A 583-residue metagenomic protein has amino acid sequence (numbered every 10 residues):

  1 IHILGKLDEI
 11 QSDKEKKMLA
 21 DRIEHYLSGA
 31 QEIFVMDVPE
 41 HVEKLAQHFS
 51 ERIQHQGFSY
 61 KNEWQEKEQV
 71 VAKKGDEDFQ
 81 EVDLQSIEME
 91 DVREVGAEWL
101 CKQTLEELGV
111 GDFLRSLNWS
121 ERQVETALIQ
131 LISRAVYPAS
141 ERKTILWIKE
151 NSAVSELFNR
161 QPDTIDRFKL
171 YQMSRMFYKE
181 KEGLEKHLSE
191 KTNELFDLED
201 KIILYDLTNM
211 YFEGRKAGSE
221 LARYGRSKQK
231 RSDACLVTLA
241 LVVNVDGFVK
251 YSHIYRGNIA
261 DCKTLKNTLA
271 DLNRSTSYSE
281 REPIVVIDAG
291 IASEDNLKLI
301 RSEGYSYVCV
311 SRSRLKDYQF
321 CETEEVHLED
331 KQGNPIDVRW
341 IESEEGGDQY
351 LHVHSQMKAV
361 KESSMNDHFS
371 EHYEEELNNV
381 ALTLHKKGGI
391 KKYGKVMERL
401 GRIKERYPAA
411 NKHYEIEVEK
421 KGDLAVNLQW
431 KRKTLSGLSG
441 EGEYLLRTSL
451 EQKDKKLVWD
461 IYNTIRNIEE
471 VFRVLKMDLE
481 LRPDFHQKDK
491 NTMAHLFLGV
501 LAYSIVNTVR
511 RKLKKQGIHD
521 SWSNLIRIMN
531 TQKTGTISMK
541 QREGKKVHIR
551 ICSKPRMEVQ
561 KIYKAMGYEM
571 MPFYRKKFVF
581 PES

Functional and structural regions predicted by a protein language model:
I1-V124: Conserved glycine(s) in the ABC-transporter nucleotide-binding domain "signature"
V71-G75, F79-V95, E107-S583: Anion-binding and metal-coordination hotspots
